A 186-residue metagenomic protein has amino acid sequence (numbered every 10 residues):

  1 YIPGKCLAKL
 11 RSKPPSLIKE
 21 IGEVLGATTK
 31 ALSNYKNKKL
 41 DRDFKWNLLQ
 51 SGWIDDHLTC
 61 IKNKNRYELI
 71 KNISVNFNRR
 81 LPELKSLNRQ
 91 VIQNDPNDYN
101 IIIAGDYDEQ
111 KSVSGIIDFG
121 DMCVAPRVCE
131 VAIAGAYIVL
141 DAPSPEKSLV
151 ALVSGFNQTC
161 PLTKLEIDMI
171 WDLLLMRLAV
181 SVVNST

Functional and structural regions predicted by a protein language model:
Y1-I2, L17-I21, K45-T59, N72 (+5 more regions): Structured catalytic core of nucleotide-sugar glycosyltransferases
Y1-S12, S51-C60, A179-T186: A glycine-centered beta->alpha junction motif in the catalytic cores of kinase/phosphotransferase enzymes
P3, T29-K36, V139, N157-C160: Protein kinase-like catalytic domain
R11-N65, R89: A cross-family kinase active-site recognition segment
K64-L81: Mechanochemical coupling/switch segment within NTP-driven translocation systems
N78-C129: Active-site acidic catalytic loop and adjacent metal/ATP-binding pocket of ATP-dependent phosphoryl transfer enzymes
R127-P161, L175-T186: Active-site activation/catalytic loop segments of kinase-like enzymes and analogous catalytic loops in related
L162-L174: All-alpha amphipathic helical-bundle segments outside canonical DNA-binding/catalytic cores that form hydrophobic
